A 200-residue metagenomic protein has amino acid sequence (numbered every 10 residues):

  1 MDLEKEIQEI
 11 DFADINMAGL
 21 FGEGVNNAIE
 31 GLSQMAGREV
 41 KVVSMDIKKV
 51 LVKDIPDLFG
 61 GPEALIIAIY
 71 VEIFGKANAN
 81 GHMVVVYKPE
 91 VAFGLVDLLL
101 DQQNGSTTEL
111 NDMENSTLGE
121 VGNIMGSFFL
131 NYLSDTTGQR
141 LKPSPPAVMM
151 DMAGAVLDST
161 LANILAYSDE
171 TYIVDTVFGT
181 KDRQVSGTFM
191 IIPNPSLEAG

Functional and structural regions predicted by a protein language model:
D2-G200: Composition-driven recognition of glycine/serine/threonine/acidic- and proline-rich low-complexity segments and repeats
